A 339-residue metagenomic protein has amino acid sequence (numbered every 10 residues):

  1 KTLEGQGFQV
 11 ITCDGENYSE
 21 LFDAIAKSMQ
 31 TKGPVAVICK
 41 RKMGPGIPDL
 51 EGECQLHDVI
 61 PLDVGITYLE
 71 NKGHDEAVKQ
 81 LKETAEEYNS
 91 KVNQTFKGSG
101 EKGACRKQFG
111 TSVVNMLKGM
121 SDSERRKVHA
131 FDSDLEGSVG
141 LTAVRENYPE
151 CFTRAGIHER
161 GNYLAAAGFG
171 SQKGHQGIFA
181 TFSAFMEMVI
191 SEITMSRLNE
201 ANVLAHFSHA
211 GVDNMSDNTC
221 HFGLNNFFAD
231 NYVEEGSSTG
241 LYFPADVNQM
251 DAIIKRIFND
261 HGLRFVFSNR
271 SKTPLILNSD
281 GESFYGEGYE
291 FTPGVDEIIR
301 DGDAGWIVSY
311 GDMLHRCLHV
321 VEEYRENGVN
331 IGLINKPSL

Functional and structural regions predicted by a protein language model:
K1, T12, Y68, D75-P274 (+1 more regions): Thiamine diphosphate
K1-H74, G236-L339: Glycine-rich ThDP/TPP pyrophosphate-binding loop and its adjacent helix/strand module within ThDP-dependent enzymes
